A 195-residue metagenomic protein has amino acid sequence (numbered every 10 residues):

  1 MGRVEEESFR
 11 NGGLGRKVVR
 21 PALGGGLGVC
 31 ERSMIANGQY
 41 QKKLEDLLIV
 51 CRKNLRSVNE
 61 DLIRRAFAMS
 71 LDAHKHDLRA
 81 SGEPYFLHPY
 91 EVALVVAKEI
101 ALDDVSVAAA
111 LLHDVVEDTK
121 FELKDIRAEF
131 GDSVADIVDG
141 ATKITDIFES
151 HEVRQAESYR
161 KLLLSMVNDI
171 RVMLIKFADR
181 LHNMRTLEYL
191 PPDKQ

Functional and structural regions predicted by a protein language model:
G2, F9-R10, G15-Q195: Active-site helical microenvironments for divalent-metal-assisted chemistry
